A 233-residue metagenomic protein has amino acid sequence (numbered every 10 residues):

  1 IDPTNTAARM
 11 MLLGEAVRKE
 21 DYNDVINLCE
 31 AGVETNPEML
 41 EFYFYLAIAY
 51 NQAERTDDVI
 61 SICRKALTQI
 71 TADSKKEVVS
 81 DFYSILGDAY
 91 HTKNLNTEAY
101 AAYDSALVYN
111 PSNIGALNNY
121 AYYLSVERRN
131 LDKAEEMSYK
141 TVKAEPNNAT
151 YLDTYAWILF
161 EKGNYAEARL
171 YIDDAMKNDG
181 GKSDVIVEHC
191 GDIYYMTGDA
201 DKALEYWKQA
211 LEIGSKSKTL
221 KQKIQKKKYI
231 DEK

Functional and structural regions predicted by a protein language model:
I1, A31-E34, T68, S105-V108 (+3 more regions): Conserved structural position within tetratricopeptide repeats
P3, P37, T71, E77 (+4 more regions): Short coil turns that delineate tetratricopeptide repeat
M11-L12, Y45, I85, N119 (+3 more regions): Canonical tetratricopeptide repeat
G14, I48, D88, Y122-Y123 (+2 more regions): Residue-level recognition of tetratricopeptide repeat
V17, N51, S84, H91 (+3 more regions): Position-specific recognition of the canonical hydrophobic site in helix A of tetratricopeptide repeat
